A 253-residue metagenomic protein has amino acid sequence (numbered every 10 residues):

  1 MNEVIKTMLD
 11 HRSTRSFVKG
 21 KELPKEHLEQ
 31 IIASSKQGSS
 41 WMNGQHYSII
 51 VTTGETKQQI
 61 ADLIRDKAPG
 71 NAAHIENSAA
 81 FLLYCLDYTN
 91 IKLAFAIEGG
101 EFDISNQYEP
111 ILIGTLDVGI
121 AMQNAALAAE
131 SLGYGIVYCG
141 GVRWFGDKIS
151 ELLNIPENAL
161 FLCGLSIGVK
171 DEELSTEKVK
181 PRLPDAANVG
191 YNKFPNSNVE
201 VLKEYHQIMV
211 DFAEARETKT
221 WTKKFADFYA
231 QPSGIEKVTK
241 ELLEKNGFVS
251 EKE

Functional and structural regions predicted by a protein language model:
M1-E253: Acidic, surface-exposed loops and disordered segments
